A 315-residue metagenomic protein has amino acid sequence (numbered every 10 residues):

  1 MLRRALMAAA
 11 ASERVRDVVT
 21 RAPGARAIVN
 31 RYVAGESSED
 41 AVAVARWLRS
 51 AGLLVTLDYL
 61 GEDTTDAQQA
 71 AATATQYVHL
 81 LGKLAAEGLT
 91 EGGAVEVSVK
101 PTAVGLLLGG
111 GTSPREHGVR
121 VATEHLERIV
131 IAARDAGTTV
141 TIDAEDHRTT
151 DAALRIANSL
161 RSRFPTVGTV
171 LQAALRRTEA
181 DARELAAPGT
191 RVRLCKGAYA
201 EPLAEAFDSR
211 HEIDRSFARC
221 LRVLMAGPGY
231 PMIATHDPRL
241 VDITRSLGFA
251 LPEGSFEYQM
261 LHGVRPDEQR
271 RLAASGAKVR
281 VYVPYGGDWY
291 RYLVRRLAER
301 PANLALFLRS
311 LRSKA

Functional and structural regions predicted by a protein language model:
M1-A315: Positively charged, amphipathic and often flexible ligand-engagement surfaces
